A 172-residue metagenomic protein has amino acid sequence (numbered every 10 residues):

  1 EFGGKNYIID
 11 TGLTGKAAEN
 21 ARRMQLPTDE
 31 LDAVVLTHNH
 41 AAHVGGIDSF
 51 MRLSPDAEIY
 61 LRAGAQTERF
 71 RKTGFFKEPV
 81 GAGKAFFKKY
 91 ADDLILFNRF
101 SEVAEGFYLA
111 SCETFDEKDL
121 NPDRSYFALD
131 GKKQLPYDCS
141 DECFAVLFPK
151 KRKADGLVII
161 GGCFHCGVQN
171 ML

Functional and structural regions predicted by a protein language model:
E1-R23, D138, E142-G161: Conserved beta-strand hairpin/beta-sheet module of binuclear metal-dependent hydrolase folds, prominently
G4-A33, N121, A128-L129, V168-M171: Pre-active-site segment of Zn-dependent metallo-hydrolases
N6-Y7, D32-A33, A57-I59, G106-Y108 (+2 more regions): Structural motif
L13, A41, H165: Short, glycine/acidic-enriched loop or turn micro-motifs at the edges of active sites
K16-L61, Q66: Active-site metal-binding motif and surrounding structural segment of the metallo-beta-lactamase
I47-R52, F100-S101, L172: Short amphipathic alpha-helices and their capping/turn segments at secondary-structure boundaries
A65-C143: Metallo-beta-lactamase
L157-V158, C166-L172: Glycine/small-residue-rich hydrophobic helix-like segments
